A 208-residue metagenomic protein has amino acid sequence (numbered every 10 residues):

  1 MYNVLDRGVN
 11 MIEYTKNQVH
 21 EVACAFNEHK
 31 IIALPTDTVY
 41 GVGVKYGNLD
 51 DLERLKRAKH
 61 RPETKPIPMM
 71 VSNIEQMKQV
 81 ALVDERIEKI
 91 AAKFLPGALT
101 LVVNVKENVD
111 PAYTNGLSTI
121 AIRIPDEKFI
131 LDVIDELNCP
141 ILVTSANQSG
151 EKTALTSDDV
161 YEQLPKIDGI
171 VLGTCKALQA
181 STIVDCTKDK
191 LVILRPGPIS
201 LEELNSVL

Functional and structural regions predicted by a protein language model:
Y2-L208: Active-site-adjacent structural elements in enzyme catalytic cores
